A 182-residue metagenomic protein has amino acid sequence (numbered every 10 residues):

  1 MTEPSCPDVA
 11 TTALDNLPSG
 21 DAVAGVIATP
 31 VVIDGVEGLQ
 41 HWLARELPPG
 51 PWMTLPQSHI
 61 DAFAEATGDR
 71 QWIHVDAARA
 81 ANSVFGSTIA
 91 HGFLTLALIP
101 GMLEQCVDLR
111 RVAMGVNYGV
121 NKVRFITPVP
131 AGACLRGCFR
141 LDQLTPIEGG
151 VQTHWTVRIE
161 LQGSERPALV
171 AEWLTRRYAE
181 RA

Functional and structural regions predicted by a protein language model:
T2-H41, P128-A182: HotDog/MaoC-like acyl-thioester-processing domains
L17, A24-A90, V107: Catalytic strand-loop segment that frames the active site of acyl-thioester-processing enzymes
P48, W52-T54, R124, L174-R176: Generic structural detector for well-ordered beta-strands
P49-P51, H59, D69, V112-N121 (+2 more regions): A generic structural signal for short beta-strands and their flanking turns/coil linkers
D61-A64, L96-P100: Predominant activation on well-ordered alpha-helical scaffold segments within soluble catalytic domains
S83-S87, L94, P100-C138: Hydrophobic beta-strand-centered segment that forms part of the acyl-chain substrate-binding groove
